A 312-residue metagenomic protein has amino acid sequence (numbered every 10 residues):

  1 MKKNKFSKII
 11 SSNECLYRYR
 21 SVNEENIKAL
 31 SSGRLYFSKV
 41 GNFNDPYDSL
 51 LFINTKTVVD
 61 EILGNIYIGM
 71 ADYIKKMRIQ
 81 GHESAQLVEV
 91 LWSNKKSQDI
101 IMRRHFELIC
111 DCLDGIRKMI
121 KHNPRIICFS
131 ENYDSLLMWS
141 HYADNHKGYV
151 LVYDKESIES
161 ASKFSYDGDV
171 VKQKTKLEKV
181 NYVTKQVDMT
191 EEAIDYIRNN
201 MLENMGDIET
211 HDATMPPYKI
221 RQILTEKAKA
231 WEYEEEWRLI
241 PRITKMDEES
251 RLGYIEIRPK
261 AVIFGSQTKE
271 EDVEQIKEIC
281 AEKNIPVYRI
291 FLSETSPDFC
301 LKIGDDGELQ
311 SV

Functional and structural regions predicted by a protein language model:
M1-V312: Partner-binding and oligomerization surfaces adjacent to conserved cores of proteins that assemble macromolecular
